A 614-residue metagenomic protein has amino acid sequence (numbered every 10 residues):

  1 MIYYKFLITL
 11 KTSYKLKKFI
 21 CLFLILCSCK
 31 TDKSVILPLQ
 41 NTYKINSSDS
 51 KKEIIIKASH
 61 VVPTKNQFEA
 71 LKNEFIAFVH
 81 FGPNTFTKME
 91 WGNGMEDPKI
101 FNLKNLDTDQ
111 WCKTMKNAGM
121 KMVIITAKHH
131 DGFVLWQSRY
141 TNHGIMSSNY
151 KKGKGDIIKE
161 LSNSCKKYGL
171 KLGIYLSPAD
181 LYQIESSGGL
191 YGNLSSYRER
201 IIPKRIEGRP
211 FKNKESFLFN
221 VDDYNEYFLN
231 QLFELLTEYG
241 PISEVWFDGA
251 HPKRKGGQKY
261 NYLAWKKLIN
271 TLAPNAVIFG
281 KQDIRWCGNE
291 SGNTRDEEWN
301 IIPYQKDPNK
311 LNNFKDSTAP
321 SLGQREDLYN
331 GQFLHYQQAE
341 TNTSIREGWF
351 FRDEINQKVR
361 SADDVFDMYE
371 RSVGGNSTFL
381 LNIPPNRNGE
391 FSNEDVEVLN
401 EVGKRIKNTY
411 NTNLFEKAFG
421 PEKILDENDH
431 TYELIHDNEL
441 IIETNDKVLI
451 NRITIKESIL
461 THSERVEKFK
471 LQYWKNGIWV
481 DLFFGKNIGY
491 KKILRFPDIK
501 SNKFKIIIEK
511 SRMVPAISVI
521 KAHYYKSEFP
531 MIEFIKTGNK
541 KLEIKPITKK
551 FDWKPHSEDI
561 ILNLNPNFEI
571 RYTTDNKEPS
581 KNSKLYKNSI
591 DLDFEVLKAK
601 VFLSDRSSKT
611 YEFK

Functional and structural regions predicted by a protein language model:
M1-P38: Bacterial Sec-dependent N-terminal signal peptides
S13, Y525-K614: Short, compositionally stereotyped local motifs that mark structural "simplifiers"
S34-F469, Y473, D481-F496, I507-A516: Mature catalytic domains of secreted/periplasmic carbohydrate-active enzymes
N46, I435, E443-N445, K456 (+11 more regions): A structural detector for beta-sheet-dominated domains
Y432, W479, F504, K540-L542 (+1 more regions): Hydrophobic residues embedded in beta-strands of well-ordered beta-sheets
E467-I478, K503-K505, E569-D575, K598-K600: Short beta-strand segments and strand-loop junctions that repeat across beta-rich extracellular domains
G477-F484, E578-S583: Surface-exposed loop/edge segments in extracytoplasmic proteins
M513-S527: Exposed low-complexity, polar/acidic, P/S/T/G-rich flexible segments that act as propeptides, protease-susceptible
